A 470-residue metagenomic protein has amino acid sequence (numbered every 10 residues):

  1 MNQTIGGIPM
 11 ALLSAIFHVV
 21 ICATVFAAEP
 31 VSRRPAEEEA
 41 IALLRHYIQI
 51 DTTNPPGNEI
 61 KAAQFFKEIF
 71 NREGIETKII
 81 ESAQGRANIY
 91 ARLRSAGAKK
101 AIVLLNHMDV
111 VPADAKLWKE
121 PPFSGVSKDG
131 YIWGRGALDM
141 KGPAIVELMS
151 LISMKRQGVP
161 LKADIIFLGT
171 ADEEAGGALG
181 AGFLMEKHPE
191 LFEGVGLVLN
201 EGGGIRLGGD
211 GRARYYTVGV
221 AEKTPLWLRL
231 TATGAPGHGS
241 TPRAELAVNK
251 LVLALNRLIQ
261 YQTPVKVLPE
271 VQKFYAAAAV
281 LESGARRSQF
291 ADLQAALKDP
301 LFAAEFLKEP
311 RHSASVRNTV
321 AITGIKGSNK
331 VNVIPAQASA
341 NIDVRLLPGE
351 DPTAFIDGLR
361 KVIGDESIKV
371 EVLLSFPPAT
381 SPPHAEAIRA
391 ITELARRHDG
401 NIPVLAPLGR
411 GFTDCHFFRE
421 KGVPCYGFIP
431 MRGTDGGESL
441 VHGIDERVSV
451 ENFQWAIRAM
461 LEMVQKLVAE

Functional and structural regions predicted by a protein language model:
A11-T24: Bacterial N-terminal signal peptides
E29-R135, L148, M154-A163, I342: Acidic/His- and Gly-rich active-site-bordering loop/insert found across diverse amide/peptide-bond hydrolases
A42-T52, T231-G234, E366-L374: Acidic/histidine-rich, surface-exposed loop or edge segments in extracytoplasmic proteins
G97-K99, G204-L207, K266-N329, A336 (+3 more regions): An extended, acidic, His-containing surface patch that forms the Zn2+-binding/catalytic region of metallohydrolases
M108-D109, L258-T263, R360-I368: A common structural junction motif
Y131-I132, L138-T217: Acidic/histidine-rich catalytic neighborhood of metal-dependent amide-processing enzymes
G182-K187, A235, S240-P264: A short core secondary-structure module
E245, F355-I363: Short amphipathic alpha-helices in soluble, non-transmembrane regions that often serve as interface/regulatory elements
